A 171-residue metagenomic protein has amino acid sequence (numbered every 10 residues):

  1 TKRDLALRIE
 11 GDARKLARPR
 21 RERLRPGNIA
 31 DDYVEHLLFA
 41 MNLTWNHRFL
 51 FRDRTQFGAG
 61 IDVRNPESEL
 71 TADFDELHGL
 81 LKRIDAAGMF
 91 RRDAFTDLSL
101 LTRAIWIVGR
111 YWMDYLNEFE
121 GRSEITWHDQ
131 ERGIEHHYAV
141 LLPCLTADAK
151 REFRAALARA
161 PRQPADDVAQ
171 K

Functional and structural regions predicted by a protein language model:
T1-E22, V34-L38: An amphipathic alpha-helix adjacent to DNA-recognition modules
I9-L16, L43-L50, D73-L80, V108-Y111: Amphipathic, well-ordered alpha-helical segments in soluble domains
P19-F49, V63-R64: Hydrophobic alpha-helical connector segments
L37-A40, R54, G109: Short alpha-helical scaffolding segments that buttress acidic/His motifs in well-ordered protein cores
D53-I61: Short linear capping/connector segments at secondary-structure termini
G60-I61, A86-R92, F119-E124: Inter-helical turn/loop segments and adjacent helix faces that build the functional surface of alpha-helical bundle
D62-A87, D97-D114, E131-P143: Amphipathic alpha-helical packing segments from all-alpha helical-bundle domains
D114, E118-K171: C-terminal peripheral helix-coil segments that are non-catalytic and often amphipathic
